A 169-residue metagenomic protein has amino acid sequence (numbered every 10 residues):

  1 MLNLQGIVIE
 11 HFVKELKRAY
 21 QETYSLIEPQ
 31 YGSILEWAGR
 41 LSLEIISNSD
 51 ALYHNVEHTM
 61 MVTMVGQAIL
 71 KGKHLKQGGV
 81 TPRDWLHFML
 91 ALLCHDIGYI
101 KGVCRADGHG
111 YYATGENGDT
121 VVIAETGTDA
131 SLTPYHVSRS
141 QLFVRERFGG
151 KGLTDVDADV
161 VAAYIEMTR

Functional and structural regions predicted by a protein language model:
M1-A51: Non-catalytic interface/linker regions that flank or bridge core catalytic/transmembrane domains
L4-V8, I123-G127, R147-G152, V156: Extended charged low-complexity segments that act as oligomerization/scaffolding linkers
W37-M64, V121-A130: Active-site flanking loop/helix segments enriched in acidic
N48-H87: Alpha-helical phosphate/pyrophosphate-handling elements in metalloenzyme active cores
G79, L86-M89, Y135-R169: Histidine/acidic-rich helix-loop-helix segments that form or flank divalent-metal centers in metalloenzyme catalytic
D84-Y99: Active-site alpha-helical segments that house and flank conserved acidic catalytic motifs for diphosphate chemistry
D96-H109: Catalytic Zn2+-binding segment of zinc metalloproteases
Y111-R139: Divalent-cation-assisted or electrostatically stabilized phosphate/pyrophosphate-binding catalytic cores
